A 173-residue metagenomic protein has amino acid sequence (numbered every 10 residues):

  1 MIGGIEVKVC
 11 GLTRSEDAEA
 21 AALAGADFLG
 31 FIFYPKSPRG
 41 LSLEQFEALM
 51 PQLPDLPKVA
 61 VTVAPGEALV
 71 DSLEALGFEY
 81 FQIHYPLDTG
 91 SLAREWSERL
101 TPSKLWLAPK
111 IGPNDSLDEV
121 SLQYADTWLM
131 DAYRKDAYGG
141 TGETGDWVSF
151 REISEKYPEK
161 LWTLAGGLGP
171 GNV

Functional and structural regions predicted by a protein language model:
M1-L164, L168-V173: Conserved N-terminal beta1-alpha1 strand-loop-helix module at the mouth
